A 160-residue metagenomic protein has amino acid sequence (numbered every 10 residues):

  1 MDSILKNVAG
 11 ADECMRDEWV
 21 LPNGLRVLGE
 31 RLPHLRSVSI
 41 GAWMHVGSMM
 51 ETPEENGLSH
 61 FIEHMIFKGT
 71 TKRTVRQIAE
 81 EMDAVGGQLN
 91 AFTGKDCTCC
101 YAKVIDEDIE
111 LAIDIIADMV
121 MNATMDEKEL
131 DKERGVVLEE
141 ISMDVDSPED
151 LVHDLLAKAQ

Functional and structural regions predicted by a protein language model:
M1-I78: His/Glu-rich zincin catalytic helix
D2-I4, M44, T71, Q77-Q160: Acidic/histidine-enriched segments that form metal/cofactor-coordinating and catalytic pocket/exosite environments
